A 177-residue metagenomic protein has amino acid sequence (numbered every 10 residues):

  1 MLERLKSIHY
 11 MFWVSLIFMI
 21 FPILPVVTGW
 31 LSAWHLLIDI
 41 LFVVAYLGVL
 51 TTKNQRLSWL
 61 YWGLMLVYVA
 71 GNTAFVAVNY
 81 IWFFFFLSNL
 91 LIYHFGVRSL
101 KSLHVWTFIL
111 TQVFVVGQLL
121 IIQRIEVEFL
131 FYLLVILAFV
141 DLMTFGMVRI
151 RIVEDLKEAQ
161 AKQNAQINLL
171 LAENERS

Functional and structural regions predicted by a protein language model:
M1-W59, T144: N-terminal signal-anchor/first transmembrane helix of integral membrane proteins
L16-I23, L41-Y46, W62-N72, F84-L90 (+2 more regions): Hydrophobic, membrane-inserted alpha-helices
V26-W34, A77-V78, Q123-V127: Membrane-helix interface and helix-disruption motif detector
K53-F86, S102-T107, E126-F129: Subset of alpha-helical transmembrane segments and adjacent helix-loop junctions that display helix-helix
F83, N89-E173: Cytosolic coiled-coil signaling helices that couple upstream sensory modules
E175-S177: Acidic, Ser/Thr-rich low-complexity segments on the non-lumenal side of membrane proteins
